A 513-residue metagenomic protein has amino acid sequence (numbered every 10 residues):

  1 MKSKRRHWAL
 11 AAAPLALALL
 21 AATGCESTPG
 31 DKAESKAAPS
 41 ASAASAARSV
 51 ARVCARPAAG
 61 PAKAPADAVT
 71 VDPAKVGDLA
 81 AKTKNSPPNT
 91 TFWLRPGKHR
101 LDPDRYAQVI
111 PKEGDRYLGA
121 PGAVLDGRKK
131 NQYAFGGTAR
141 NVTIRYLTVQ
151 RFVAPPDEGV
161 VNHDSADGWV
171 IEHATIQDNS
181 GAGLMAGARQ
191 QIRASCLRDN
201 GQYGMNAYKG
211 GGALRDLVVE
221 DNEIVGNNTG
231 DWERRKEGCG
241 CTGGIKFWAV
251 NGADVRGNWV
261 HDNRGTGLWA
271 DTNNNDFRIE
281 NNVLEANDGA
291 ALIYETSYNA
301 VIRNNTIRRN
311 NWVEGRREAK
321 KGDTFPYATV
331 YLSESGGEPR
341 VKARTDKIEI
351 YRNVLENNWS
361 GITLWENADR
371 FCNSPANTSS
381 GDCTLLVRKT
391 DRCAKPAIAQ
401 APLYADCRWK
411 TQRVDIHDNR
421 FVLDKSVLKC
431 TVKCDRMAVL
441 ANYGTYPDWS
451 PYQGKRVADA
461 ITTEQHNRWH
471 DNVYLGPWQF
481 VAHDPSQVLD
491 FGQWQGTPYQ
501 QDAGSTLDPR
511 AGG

Functional and structural regions predicted by a protein language model:
K2-A12: Bacterial N-terminal signal peptides that target proteins for export
A11-P14, P39-S45, R105: Short, intrinsically disordered, charge-biased short linear motifs at domain edges
A12-A22: Bacterial N-terminal signal peptides
L20-S49: C-terminal region of N-terminal signal peptides and the immediate post-cleavage residues of exported proteins
A47-G513: Extracellular parallel beta-helix/beta-solenoid repeat domains
